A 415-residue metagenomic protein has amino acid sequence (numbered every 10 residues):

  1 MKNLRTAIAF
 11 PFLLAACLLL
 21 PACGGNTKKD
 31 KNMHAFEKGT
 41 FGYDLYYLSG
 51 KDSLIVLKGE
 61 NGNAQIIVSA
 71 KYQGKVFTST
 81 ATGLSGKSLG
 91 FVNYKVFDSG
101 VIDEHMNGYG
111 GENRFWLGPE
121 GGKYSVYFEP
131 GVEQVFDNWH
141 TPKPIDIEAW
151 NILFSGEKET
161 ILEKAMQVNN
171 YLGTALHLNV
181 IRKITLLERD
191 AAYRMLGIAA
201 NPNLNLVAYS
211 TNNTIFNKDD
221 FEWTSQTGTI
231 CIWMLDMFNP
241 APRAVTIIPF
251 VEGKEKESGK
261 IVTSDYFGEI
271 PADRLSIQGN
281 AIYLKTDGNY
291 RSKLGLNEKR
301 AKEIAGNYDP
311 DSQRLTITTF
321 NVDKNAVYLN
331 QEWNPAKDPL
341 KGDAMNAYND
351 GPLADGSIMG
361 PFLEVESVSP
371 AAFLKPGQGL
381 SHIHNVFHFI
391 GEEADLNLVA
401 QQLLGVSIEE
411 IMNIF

Functional and structural regions predicted by a protein language model:
K2-P11: Bacterial N-terminal signal peptides that target proteins for export
L20-A22: C-terminal motif of bacterial Sec signal peptides marking the signal peptidase cleavage site
T27, H34-E37, L45, E129-L206 (+1 more regions): Extended, loop-rich substrate-binding clefts of extracytoplasmic carbohydrate-active enzymes
K28-E60: Short, Gly/Pro- and small/polar-rich lid/capping loops
S53-I66, A70-F128, K218-Q378, E393-L404: A contiguous, surface-exposed recognition patch within enzymatic or periplasmic domains that forms
A70, K164, R182-I184, Q378-G391: Short, hydrophobic/aromatic-enriched beta-strand segments in well-ordered soluble domains
T214-I215, V386: Hydrophobic beta-strand positions in extracellular immunoglobulin-like domains
Q401-F415: Short peripheral tails and domain-boundary helices/loops at the edges of structured domains
